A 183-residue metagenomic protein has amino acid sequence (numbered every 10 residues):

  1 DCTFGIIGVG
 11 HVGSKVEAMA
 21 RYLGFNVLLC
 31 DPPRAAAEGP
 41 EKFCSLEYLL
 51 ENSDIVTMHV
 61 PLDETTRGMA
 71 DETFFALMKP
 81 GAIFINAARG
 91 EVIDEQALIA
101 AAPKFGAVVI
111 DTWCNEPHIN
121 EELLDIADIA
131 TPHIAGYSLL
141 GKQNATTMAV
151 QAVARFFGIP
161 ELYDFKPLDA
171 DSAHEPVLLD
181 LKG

Functional and structural regions predicted by a protein language model:
D1-K15: Glycine-rich NAD(P)-binding loop of Rossmann-like domains
G8, D31, T112: Short beta-strand/turn micro-motifs composed of small residues that flank or help shape donor/cofactor-binding pockets
E17, R21, P103: Gly/Ala-rich phosphate-binding loop of Rossmann-like dinucleotide-binding domains, activating on the conserved
M19, L28, T73-A82, A154-I159: P-loop/Walker A phosphate-binding loop and immediately adjacent motor/lid segment at beta-alpha junctions
R21-G39: NAD(P)-binding Rossmann-fold cofactor-contacting core
R34-E122: Rossmann-like adenosine-cofactor binding region
G81-I83, A88-G183: Rossmann-like dinucleotide-binding domain for NAD(H)/NADP(H)
